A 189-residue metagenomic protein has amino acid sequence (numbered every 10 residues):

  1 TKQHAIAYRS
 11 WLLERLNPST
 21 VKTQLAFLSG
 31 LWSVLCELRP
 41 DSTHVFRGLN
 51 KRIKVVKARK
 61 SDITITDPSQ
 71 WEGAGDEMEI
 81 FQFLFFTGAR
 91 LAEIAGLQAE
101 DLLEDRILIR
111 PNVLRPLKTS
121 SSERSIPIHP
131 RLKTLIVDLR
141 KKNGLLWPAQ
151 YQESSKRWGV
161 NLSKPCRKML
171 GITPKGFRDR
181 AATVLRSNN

Functional and structural regions predicted by a protein language model:
T1-S33, Q152-R157, G171-G176: N-terminal core-binding DNA-recognition domain of tyrosine site-specific recombinases/integrases
A5, L28, W32, I94 (+2 more regions): Short, basic/aromatic-rich helical patch in the C-terminal catalytic core of site-specific tyrosine
L12, F83-L84, V184-N188: Short alpha-helical segment immediately N-terminal to, or the first helix within, an HTH/HTH-like DNA-binding domain
P18-F27, E37, D41-A95, R178: Basic, Lys/Arg- and aromatic-enriched nucleic-acid-binding interface segment
K51, T87, G96-L135: Conserved tyrosine-mediated DNA breakage-rejoining catalytic core shared by Y-recombinases
E77, S122, K168, G176: Exposed loop/turn and edge beta-strand positions of beta-sandwich/beta-sheet ligand-binding modules
D101-D105, G171, N188-N189: Short, polar N-cap/turn motifs at the start of nucleic acid-interacting alpha helices
H129-I172, R180-A181: Active-site/catalytic core of tyrosine-dependent DNA strand-transfer enzymes
